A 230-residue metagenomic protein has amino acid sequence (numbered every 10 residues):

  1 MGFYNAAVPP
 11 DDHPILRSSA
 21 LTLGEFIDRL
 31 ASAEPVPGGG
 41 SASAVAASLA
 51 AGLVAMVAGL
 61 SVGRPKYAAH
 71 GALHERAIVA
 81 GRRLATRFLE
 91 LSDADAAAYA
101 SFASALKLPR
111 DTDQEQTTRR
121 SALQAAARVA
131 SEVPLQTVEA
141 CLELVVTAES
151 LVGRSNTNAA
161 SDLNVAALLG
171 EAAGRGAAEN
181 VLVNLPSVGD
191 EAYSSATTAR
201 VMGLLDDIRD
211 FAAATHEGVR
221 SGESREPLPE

Functional and structural regions predicted by a protein language model:
N5-L21, Q136, T147, N184: Polytopic transmembrane helical bundles with strong interfacial aromatic enrichment
S18-P37, N156-T157: Short, hydrophobic/aliphatic alpha-helical segments
S32-A55, A159-A177: Conserved phosphate/anionic-ligand binding catalytic regions in large, soluble enzymes, centered on
V45-L49, A77, L84-R87, L91 (+5 more regions): Amphipathic alpha-helix face/heptad-repeat signature
M56-A68: Transmembrane signal-anchor/signal-peptide helices with a preference for the extracytoplasmic
P65-L108: A structural-propensity feature for long, helix-poor, extended segments
D95, Y99-L168, A172, N184: Amphipathic alpha-helical interface segments
T137-A140, L144-T147, N158-E230: Preference for long, well-ordered alpha-helical segments
